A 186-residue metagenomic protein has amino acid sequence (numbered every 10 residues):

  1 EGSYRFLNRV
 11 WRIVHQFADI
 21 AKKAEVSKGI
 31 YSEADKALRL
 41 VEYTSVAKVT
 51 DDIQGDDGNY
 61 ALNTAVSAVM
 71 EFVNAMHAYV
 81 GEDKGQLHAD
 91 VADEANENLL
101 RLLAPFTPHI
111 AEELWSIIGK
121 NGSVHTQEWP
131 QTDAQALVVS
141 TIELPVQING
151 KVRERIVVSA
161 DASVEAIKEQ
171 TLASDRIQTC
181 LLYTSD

Functional and structural regions predicted by a protein language model:
E1-D90: Long, charged, mostly alpha-helical binding arms that flank functional sites
E1-S3, Q54, Q135-V138, V157-D161: Conserved phosphate-binding loops in nucleotide/dinucleotide-binding enzymes
V10, V69, L99, P108 (+1 more regions): Hydrophobic, well-ordered secondary-structure elements that form the walls of internal hydrophobic environments
D52, S123-T141: Flexible, glycine/threonine-enriched loop-and-boundary segments that flank and lead into catalytic domains of large
A89-E97, T107: Amphipathic alpha-helical substructures
L103-S123: Amphipathic alpha-helical
V139-I177: C-terminal accessory/binding modules appended to enzymatic or scaffolding proteins
Y183-D186: Conserved small/polar residues in nucleotide/adenosyl-binding loops
